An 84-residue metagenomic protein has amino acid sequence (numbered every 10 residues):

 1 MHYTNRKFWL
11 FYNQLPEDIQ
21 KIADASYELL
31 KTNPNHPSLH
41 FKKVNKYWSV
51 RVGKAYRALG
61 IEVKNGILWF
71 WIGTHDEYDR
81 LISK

Functional and structural regions predicted by a protein language model:
M1-S26: Arg/Lys-rich, positively charged N-terminal/basic patches that mediate binding to nucleic acids
M1-Y3, V52-K84: Enriched for short, Lys/Arg-rich terminal
H2, D24, N35-S38, I72: Non-catalytic, surface-exposed connector residues within folded enzymatic/regulatory domains
W9, Y27, W48, W69-W71: Tryptophan-centered motif/residue detector
Q14, L29, K64-G66: A very general structural signal that marks isolated residues within well-ordered alpha-helical segments
P16-I19, F41, W69: Low-complexity, intrinsically disordered short peptide segments enriched in small/polar/basic residues
K21-L30, D76-K84: Short, charge- and proline-biased low-complexity linear segments that act as flexible interaction/docking motifs
S26-V52: A short, surface-exposed loop/turn module that caps and links secondary-structure elements
